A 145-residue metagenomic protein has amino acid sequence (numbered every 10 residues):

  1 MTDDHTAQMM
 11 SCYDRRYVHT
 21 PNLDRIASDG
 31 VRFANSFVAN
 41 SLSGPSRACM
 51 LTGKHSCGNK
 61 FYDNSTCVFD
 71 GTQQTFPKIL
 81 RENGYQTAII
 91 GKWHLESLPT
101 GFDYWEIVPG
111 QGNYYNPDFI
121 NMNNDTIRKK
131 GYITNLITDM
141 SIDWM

Functional and structural regions predicted by a protein language model:
M1-M145: Formylglycine-dependent sulfatase
